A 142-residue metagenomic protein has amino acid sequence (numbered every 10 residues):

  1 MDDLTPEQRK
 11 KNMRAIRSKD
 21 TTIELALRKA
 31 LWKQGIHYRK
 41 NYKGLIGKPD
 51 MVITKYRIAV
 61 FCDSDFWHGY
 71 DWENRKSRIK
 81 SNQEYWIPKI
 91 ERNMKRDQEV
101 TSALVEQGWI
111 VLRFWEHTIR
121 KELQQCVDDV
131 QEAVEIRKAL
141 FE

Functional and structural regions predicted by a protein language model:
M1-R113, H117-E142: Nucleic-acid endo/exonuclease domains
